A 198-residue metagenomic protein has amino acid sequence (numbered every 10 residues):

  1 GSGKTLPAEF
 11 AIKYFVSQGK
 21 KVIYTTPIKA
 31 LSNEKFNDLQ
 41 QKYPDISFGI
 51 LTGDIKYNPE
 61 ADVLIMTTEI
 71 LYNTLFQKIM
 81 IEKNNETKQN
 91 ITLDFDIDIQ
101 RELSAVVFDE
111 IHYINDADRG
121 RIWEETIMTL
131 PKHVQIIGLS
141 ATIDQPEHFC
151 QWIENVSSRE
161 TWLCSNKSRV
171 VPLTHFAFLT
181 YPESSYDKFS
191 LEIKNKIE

Functional and structural regions predicted by a protein language model:
G1: Walker A (P-loop) phosphate-binding loop of P-loop NTPases
K4-K13, R119-E124: Motif I (Walker A/P-loop) of helicase-class P-loop NTPases
Y14-K21, S157-R159: Post-Walker A helix-loop "phosphate-sensing" segment adjacent to the P-loop in P-loop NTPases
S17-G19, P44-D45, N58-A61, I99-S104 (+1 more regions): Short loop/turn elements that form and flank the Walker-type P-loop nucleotide-binding site in RecA-like NTPase cores
K20-N73, Q151: Conserved nucleic-acid-binding Ia/Ib motif block in the N-terminal RecA-like helicase ATPase lobe
K29-L31, I55-Y57, E69-Y72, H112-Y113 (+3 more regions): Conserved nucleotide-binding/hydrolysis micro-motifs of P-loop NTPases
T68-I70, I79-I137: SF2 helicase catalytic motif II
M128, Q135-I137, T142-E154, R159-E198: Conserved interdomain linker/interface between the two RecA-like ATPase lobes of SF2 helicase motors
